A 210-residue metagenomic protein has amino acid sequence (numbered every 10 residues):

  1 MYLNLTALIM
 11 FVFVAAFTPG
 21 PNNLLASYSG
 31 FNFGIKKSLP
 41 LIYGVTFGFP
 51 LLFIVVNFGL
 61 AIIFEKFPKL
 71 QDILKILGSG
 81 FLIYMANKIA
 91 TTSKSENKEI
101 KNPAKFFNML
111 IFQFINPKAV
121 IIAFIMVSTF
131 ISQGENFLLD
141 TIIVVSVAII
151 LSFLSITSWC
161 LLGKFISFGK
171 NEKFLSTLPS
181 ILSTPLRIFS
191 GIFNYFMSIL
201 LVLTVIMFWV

Functional and structural regions predicted by a protein language model:
Y2-E65, K69-D72, I125-V144: Juxtamembrane transmembrane-helix termini in multi-pass membrane transport proteins
L3-N4, T204-V210: Juxtamembrane boundary at the C-terminal end of a transmembrane helix
T6-F11, G80-I83, F107-N108, V147-A148: Short alpha-helical transmembrane interface motifs in multi-pass membrane proteins
F13, F17, P50-L51, N87 (+3 more regions): Hydrophobic/aromatic residues within the transmembrane alpha-helices of Major Facilitator Superfamily
K37-K105, L162, L182-S183: Membrane helix-loop-helix hairpins that form the core translocation module of multi-pass transporters
I54, F153-G169: Transmembrane alpha-helical segments of integral membrane proteins
Q71-I73, Y84-A123, S167-I199: Alpha-helical multi-pass membrane helix bundles of inner-membrane/thylakoid proteins, especially permease cores
